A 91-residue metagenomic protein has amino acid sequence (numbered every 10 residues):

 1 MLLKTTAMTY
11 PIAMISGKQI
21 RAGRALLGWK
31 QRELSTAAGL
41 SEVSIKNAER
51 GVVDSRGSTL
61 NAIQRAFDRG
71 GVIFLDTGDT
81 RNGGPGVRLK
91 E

Functional and structural regions predicted by a protein language model:
M1-I12, F74-E91: N-terminal flexible/basic segments that precede or flank functional cores
M8, A22, G51: Conserved short-loop catalytic and cofactor-binding motifs
P11-I15, D54, S58-N61: Residues at secondary-structure transition points
K18-E33: Short basic helix-loop element that most often maps to the first helix and adjoining turn of HTH DNA-binding modules
G39, S58-L75: DNA major-groove recognition helix of helix-turn-helix/homeodomain DNA-binding modules
G39-S55: Recognition helix of helix-turn-helix/homeodomain-like DNA-binding domains that insert into the DNA major groove
